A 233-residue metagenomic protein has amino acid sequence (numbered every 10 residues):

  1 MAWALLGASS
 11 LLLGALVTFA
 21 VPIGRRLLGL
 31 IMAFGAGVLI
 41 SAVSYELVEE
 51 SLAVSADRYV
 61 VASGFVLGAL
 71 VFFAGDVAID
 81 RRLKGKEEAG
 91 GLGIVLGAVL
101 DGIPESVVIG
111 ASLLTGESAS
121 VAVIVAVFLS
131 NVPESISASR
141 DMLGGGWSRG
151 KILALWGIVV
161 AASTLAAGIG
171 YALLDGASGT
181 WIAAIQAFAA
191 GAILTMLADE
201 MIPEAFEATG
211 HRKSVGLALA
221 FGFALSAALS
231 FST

Functional and structural regions predicted by a protein language model:
M1-T233: Intrinsically disordered, metal-sensing/regulatory segments
